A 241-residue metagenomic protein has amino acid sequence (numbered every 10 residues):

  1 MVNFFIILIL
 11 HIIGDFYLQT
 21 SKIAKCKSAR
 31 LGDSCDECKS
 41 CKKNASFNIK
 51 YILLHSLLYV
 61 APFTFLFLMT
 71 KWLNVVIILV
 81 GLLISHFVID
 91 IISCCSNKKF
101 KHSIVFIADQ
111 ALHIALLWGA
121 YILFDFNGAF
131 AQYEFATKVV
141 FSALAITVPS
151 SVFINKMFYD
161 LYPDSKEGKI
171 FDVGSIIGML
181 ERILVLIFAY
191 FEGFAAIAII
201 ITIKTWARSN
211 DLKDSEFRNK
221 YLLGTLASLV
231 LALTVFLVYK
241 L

Functional and structural regions predicted by a protein language model:
M1-I9, N74-G81, E134-T147: Alpha-helical transmembrane segments
L8, I52, L79-I84, Y221: Short alpha-helical catalytic segment bearing the HExxH-like zincin motif of zinc-dependent metalloproteases
F16-S56, I89-L186, A207-L231: Interhelical loop and helix-boundary elements at the membrane-water interface of polytopic inner-membrane proteins
K22-I23, P62, A120, A198-I203 (+1 more regions): Short hydrophobic alpha-helical segments that form membrane-spanning helices or hydrophobic packing faces of helical
F63-F87: Transmembrane helix-loop-helix
I84, T202-W206: Hydrophobic transmembrane alpha-helices of multi-pass, membrane-embedded glycosylation machinery
L233-L241: Juxtamembrane boundary at the C-terminal end of a transmembrane helix
